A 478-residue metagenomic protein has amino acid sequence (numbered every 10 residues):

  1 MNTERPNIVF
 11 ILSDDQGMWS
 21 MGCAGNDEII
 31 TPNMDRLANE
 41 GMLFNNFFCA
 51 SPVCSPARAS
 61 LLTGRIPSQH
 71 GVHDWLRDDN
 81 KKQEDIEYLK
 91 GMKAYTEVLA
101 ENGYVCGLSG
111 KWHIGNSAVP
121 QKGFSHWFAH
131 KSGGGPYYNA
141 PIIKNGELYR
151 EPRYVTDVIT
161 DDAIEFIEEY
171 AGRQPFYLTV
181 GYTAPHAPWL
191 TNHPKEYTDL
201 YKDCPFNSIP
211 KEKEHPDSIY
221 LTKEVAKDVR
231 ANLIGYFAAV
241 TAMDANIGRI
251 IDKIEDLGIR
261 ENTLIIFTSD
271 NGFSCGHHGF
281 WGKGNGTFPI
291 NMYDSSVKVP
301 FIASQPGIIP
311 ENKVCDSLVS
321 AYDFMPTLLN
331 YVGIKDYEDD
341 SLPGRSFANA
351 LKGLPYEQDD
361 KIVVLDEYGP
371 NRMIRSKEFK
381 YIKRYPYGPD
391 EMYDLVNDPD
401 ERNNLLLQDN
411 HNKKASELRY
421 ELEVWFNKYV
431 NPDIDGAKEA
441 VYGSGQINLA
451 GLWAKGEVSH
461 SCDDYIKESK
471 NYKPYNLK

Functional and structural regions predicted by a protein language model:
N2-P6, S13-I29, P52, W75 (+8 more regions): Active-site-proximal cap/lid insertion segments
V9-L12, L43-N46, S60-L62, V98 (+8 more regions): Structural recognition of the beta-strand scaffold that forms the well-ordered cores of secreted hydrolase catalytic
F10-S13, G17-G107, H126, S132-G133 (+3 more regions): Active-site segment of extracytoplasmic enzymes that catalyze sulfate/phosphate-ester chemistry
Y95, K111, F324, F347 (+1 more regions): Short active-site alpha-helical segment characteristic of glycosyltransferases and processive polysaccharide synthases
G103-N116, V332-D339: Short, well-structured beta-strand/strand-turn elements
Q305, I374-K377, K383-R384, L395: Active-site beta-strand termini and strand-to-loop segments that position acidic
Q358-V364, A437-V441: WW-domain-binding short linear motifs
D398: Intrinsically disordered, low-complexity polar regions and short flexible loop motifs
